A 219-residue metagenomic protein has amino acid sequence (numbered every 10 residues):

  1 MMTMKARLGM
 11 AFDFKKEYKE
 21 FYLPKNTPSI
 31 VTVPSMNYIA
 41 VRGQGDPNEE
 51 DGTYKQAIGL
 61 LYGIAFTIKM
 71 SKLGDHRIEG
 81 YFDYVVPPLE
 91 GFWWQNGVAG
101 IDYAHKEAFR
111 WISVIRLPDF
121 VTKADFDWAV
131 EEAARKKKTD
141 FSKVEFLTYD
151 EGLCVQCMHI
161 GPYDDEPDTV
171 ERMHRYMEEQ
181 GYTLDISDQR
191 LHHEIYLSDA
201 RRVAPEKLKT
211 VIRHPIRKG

Functional and structural regions predicted by a protein language model:
T3-G219: A solvent-exposed interaction/effector surface
